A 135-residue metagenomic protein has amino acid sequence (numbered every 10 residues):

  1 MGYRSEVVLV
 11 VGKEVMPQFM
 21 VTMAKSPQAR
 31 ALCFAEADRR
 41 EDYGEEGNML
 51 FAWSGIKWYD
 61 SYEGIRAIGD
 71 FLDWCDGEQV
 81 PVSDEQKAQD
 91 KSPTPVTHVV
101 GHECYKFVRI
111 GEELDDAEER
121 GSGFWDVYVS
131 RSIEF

Functional and structural regions predicted by a protein language model:
M1-P27: Short, extreme N-terminal segment that most often corresponds to the first beta-strand
M23-F135: Charged interaction segments
